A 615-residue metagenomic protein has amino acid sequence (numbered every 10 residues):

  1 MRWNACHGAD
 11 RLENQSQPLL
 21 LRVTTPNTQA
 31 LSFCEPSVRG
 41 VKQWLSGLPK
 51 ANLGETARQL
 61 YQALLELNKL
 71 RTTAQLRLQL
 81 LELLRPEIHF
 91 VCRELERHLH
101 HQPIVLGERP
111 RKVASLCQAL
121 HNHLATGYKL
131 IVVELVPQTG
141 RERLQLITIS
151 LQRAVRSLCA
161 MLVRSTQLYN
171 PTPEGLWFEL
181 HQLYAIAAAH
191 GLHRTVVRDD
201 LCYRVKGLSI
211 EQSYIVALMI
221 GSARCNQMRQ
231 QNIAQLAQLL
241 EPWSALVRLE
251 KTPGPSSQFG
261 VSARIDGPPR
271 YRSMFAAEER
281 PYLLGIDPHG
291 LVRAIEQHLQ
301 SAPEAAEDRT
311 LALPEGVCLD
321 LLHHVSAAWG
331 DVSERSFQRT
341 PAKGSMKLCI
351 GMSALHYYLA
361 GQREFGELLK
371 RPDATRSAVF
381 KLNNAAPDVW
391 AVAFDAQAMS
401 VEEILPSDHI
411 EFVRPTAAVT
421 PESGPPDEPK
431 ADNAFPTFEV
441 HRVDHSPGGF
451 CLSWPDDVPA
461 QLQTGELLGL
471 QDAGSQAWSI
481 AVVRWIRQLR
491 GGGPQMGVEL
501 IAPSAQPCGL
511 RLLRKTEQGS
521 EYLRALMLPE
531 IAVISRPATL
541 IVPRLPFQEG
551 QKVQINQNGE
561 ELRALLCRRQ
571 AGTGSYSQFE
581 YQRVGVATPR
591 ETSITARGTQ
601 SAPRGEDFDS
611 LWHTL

Functional and structural regions predicted by a protein language model:
R2-C225: Long, leucine/valine-rich, helix-dominated scaffolding and oligomerization segments
A9, S16-Q17, T28, V38 (+8 more regions): Intrinsically disordered, low-complexity regions
V197-A393: Extended, domain-scale alpha-helical bundle/helix-rich regions
R339-Q476, W485-L500, S504-A505, R514-I594 (+2 more regions): Short strand-loop-strand
